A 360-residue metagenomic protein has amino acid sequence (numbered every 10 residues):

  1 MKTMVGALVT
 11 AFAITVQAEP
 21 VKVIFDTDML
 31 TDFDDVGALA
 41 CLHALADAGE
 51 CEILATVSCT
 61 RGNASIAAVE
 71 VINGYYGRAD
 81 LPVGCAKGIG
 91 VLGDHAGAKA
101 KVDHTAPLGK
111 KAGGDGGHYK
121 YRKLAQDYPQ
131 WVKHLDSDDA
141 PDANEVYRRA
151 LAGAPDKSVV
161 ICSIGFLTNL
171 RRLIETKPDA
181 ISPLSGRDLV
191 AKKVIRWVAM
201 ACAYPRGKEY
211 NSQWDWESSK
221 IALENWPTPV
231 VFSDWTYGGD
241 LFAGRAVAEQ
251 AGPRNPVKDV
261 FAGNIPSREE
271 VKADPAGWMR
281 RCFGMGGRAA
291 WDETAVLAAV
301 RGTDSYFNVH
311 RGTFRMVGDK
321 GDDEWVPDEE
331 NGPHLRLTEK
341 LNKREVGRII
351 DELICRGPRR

Functional and structural regions predicted by a protein language model:
M1-A7: Sec-dependent signal peptide recognition, specifically the positively charged N-region followed immediately by
L8-A18: Hydrophobic h-region of N-terminal signal peptides that target proteins for export in Gram-negative bacteria
A18-R360: N-terminal acidic, glycine/proline-rich low-complexity segments
